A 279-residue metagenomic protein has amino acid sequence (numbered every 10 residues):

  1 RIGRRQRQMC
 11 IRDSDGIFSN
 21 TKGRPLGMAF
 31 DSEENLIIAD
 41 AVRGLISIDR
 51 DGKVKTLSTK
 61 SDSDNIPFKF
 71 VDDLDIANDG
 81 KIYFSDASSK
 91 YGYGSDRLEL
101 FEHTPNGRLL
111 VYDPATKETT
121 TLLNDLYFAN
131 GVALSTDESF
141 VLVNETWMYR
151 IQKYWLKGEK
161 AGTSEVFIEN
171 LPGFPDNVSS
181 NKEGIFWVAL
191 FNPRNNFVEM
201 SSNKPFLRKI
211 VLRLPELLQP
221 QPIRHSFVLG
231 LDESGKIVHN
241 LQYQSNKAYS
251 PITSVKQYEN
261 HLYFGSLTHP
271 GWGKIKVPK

Functional and structural regions predicted by a protein language model:
R1-R7, I11: Single conserved hydrophobic/aromatic residue that forms the stacking wall/gate of nucleotide- or nucleobase-binding
R12-G16, D51-P67, L110-G131, Q152-L171 (+1 more regions): Blade-edge beta-strand/turn elements of extracellular beta-propeller and related beta-sheet repeat scaffolds
S14-L36, S63-I82, S89-K90, H103-L109 (+4 more regions): Beta-rich, blade/repeat-based domains predominating in secreted/periplasmic proteins but also intracellular
F30-S32, L36-V42, I82-Y93, D125 (+5 more regions): Conserved beta-strand positions in repeat-built beta-propeller and related beta-rich domains
G44-S47, G107-L110, R150-Q152, F227-L229 (+1 more regions): A short loop-to-beta-strand structural motif that recurs across blades of beta-propeller domains
G52, F101-P114, R224-E233: Beta-propeller blade signature
F84-T104, F191-P222, K274: Short, conserved, GDST-rich strand-edge loop motifs in beta-rich repeat architectures
P251-K279: Blade-level signature of beta-propeller repeat domains, shared across WD40, Kelch, NHL, RCC1 and BNR/Asp-box propellers
